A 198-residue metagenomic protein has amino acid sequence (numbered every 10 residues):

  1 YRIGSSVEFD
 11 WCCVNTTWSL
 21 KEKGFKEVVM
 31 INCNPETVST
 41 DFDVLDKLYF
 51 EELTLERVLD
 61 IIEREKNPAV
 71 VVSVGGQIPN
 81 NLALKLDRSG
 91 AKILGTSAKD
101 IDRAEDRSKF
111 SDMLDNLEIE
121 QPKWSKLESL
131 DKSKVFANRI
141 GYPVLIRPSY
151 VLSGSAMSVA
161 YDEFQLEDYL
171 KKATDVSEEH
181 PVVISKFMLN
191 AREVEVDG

Functional and structural regions predicted by a protein language model:
Y1-G198: N-terminal beta-alpha lobe that positions the nucleotide/phosphoryl donor in ATP/NTP-coupled carboxylate activation
